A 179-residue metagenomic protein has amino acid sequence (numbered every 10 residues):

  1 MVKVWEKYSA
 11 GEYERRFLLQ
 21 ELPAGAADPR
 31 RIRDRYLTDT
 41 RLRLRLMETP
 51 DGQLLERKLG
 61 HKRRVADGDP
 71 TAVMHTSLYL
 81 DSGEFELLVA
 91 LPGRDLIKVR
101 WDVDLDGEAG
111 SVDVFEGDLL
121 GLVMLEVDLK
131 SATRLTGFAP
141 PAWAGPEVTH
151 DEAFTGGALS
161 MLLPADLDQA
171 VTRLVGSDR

Functional and structural regions predicted by a protein language model:
M1-R179: Phosphate-end processing signature that detects enzymes handling 5′-triphosphorylated RNA and polyphosphate
